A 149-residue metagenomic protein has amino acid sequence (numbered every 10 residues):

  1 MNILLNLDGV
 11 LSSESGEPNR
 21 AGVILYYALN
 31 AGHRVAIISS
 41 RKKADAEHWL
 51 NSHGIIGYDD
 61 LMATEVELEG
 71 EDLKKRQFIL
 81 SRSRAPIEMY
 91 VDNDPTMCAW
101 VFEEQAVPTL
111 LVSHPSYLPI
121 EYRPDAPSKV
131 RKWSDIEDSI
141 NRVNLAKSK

Functional and structural regions predicted by a protein language model:
M1-L73, N141-K149: Alpha-helical substrate-recognition element adjacent to the catalytic core
N6, E17-P18, Q77-S81, D94: Poly-acidic low-complexity segments
A28-N30, D60-T64, A85-E88, H114-Y117 (+1 more regions): Glycine-rich loops and low-complexity Gly/Arg-rich segments that provide flexible linkers or classic glycine-based
A46, L50-T64, E104-L110, R123-W133: Active-site regions of enzymes building and remodeling cell-envelope glycoconjugates
E47, G70-K74, W100, P119-Y122: Short, solvent-exposed polar/charged micro-motifs at secondary-structure junctions
K74-S81, I87, I120-K149: Ligand-binding grooves and catalytic loops that recognize ribose/phosphate and carbohydrate rings, and esterified lipid
A85-V130: Acidic, Mg2+-coordinating phosphoryl-transfer loop and its flanking beta/alpha structural elements, shared across
